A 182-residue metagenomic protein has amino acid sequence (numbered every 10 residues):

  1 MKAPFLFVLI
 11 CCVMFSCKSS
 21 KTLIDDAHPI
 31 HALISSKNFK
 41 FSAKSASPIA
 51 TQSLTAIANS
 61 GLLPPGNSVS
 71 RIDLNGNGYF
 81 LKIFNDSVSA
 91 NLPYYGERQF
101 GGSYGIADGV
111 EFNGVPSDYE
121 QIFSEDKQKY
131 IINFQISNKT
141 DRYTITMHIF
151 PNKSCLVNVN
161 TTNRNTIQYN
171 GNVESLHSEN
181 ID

Functional and structural regions predicted by a protein language model:
M1-P4: Positively charged n-region of N-terminal signal peptides that target proteins for export
V13-S16: C-terminal motif of bacterial Sec signal peptides marking the signal peptidase cleavage site
K18-K21: Bacterial signal peptide processing site
L23-S36, S117-D182: Helix-rich interaction surfaces within compact, conserved domain-sized segments that mediate assembly or partner
K37-S68: Post-signal-peptide N-terminal segment of Sec-exported extracytoplasmic proteins
N38, S87-S89, S154: Structural motif
K44-A46, P93-Y95, Q135, V159-T162: Surface loops and adjacent helix of pleckstrin homology
I72-E125: Mid-length scaffold segments of soluble, non-membrane domains
